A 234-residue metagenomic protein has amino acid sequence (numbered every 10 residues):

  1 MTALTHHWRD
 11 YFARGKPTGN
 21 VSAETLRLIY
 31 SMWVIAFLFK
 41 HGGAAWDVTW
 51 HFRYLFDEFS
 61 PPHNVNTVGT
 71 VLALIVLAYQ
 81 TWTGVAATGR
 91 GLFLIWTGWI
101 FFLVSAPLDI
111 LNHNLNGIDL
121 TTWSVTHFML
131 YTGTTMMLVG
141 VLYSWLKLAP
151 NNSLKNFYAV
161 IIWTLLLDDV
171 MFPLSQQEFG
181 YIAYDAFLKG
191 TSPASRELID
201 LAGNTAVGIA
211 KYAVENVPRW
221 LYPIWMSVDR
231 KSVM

Functional and structural regions predicted by a protein language model:
T2-I75: N-terminal signal-anchor module of multipass membrane proteins
E24-F37, V85-F101, N151-I161: Membrane-interfacial loop-to-transmembrane alpha-helix junctions, especially the N-terminal start
F39-A44, I100-I110, I162-P173: Aromatic-anchored segments of alpha-helical transmembrane domains
A45-L55, P107-D119, P173-E178: Juxtamembrane "helix-exit" motif on the non-cytosolic side of transmembrane helices
F56-H63, G117-F128: Non-cytosolic membrane-interface motifs at loop->transmembrane helix junctions
G69-V85, V139-S144: Canonical alpha-helical transmembrane segments
L77-N114, Y131-T134: Long, hydrophobic/aromatic-enriched structural stretches that serve as scaffold segments
F128-M234: Generic multipass alpha-helical transmembrane bundles of integral membrane proteins
